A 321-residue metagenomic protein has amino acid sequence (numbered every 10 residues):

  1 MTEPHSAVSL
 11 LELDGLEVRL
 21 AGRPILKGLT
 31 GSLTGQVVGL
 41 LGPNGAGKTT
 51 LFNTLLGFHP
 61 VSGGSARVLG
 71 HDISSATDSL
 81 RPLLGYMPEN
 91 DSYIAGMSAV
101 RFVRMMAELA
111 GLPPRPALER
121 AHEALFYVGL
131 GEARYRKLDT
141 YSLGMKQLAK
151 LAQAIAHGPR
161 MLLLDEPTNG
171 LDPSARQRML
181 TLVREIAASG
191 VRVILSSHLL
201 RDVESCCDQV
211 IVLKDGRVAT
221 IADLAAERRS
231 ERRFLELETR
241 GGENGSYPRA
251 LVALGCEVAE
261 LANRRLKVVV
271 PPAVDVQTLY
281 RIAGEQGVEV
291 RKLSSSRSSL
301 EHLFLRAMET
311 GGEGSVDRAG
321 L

Functional and structural regions predicted by a protein language model:
P43-G47: Walker A (P-loop) phosphate-binding loop of ABC-type ATPase nucleotide-binding domains
L56: Helix-to-loop junction immediately C-terminal to a conserved catalytic motif
G64-S75, S79-L80: Conserved ABC transporter NBD signature motif
R104, E108, R115-A133: Conserved ABC ATPase "signature" region
L162-E166: Catalytic Walker B motif of ABC-type/P-loop ATPase nucleotide-binding domains
R178-V269: ABC transporter nucleotide-binding domain
